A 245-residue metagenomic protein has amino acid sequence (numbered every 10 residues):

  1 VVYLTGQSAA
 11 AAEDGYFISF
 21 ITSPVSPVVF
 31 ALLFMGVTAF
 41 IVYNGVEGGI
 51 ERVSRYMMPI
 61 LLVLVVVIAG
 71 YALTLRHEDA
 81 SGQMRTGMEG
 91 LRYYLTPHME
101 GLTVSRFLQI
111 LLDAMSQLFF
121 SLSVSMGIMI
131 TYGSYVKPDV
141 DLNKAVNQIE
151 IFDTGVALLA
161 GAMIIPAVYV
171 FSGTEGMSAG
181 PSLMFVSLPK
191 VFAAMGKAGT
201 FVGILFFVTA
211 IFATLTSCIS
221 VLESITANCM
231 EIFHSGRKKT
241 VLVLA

Functional and structural regions predicted by a protein language model:
V1-G49, H77-L112, P181-F185: Inter-helical loop and helix-membrane interface segments of multi-pass membrane transporters/permeases
T5-Y43, S123-I130, S134, I204-V208 (+2 more regions): Transmembrane alpha-helical segments of multi-pass small-molecule transport proteins
R55-I219, F233, K239-T240: Membrane-embedded translocation segments of transport machinery
N228-E231: Interfacial segments of multi-pass membrane proteins
